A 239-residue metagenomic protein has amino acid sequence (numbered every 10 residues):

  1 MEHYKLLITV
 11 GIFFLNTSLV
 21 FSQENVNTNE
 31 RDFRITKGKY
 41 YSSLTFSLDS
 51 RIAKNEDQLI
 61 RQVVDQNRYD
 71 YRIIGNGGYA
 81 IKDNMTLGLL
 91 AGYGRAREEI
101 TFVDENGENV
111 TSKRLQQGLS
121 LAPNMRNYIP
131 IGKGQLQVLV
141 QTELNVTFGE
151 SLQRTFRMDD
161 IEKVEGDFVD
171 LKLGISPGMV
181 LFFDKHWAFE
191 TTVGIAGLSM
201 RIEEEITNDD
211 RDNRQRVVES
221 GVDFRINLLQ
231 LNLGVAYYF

Functional and structural regions predicted by a protein language model:
M1-N27, V235, F239: Bacterial Sec-dependent N-terminal signal peptides
S22-L87, D223, L228-F239: Short glycine/proline- and aromatic-enriched beta-strand/turn motifs that initiate or cap beta-hairpins
T36, Q62-Y69, N109-Q117, I161-V169 (+2 more regions): Replace "Gram-negative outer membrane beta-barrel proteins" with "bacterial and organellar outer membrane beta-barrel
L44-S50, L89-R95, V140-F148, M179 (+1 more regions): Transmembrane beta-barrel strands of outer-membrane/channel proteins
K54-R61, E99-E108, E150-I161, I202-D210: Outer-membrane beta-barrel translocator domains and adjoining extracellular loop/strand segments of Gram-negative
G78-M158, G166-D170, W187, I226-F239: Gram-negative (and chloroplast) outer-membrane scaffold detector with strong preference for beta-barrel transmembrane
G178-F239: Predominantly the C-terminal beta-signal and adjacent terminal strand-loop region of outer-membrane beta-barrel
